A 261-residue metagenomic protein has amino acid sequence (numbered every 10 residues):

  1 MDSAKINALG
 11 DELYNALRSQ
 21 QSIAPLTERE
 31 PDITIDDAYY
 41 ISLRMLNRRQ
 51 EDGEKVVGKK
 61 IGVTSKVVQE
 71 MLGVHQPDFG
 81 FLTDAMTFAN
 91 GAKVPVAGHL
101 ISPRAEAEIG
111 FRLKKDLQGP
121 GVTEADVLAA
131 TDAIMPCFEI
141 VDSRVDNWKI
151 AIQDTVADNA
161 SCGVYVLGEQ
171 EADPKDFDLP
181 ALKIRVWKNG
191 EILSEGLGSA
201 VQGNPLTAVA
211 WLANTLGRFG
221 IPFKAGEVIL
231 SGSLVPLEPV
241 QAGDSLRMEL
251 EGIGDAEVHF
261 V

Functional and structural regions predicted by a protein language model:
D2-N204, Q241, S245, G254-V261: Catalytic-core "active-site belt" of small-molecule-metabolizing enzymes, emphasizing His/Asp/Glu-rich regions
P31-D32, N214-L216, S231-S233: Short alpha-helix capping/helix-loop boundary micro-motifs
P120-V122, N214-R218: A short beta-strand-loop-beta hairpin characteristic of the jelly-roll/cupin
T207: Glycine-rich, small/acidic residue-mixed loop/short-helix segments
G220-E227, S231: Beta-rich strand-turn-strand
